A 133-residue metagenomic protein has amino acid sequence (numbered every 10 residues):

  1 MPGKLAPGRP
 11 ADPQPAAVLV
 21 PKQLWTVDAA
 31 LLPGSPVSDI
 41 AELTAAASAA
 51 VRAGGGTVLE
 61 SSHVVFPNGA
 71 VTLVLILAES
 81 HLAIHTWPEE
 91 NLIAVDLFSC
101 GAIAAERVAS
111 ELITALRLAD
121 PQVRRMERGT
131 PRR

Functional and structural regions predicted by a protein language model:
M1-R133: Polybasic/polar functional segments that serve as interface/processing modules
